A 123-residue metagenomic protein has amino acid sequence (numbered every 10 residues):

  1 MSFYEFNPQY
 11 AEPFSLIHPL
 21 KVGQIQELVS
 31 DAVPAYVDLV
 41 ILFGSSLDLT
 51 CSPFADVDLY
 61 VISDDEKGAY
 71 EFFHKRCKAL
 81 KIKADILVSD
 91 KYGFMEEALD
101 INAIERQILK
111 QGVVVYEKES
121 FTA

Functional and structural regions predicted by a protein language model:
M1-L39, L47-F54, S63-A123: Catalytic core of pol beta-like nucleotidyltransferases
D58-Y60: Short, well-ordered beta-strand segments
